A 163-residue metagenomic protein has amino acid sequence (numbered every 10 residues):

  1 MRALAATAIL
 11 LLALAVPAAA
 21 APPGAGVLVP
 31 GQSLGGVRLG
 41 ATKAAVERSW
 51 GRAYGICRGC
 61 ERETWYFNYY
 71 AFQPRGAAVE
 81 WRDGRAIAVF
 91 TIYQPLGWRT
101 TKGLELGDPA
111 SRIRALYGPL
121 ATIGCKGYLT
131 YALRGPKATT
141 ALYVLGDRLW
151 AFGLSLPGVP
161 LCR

Functional and structural regions predicted by a protein language model:
A6-A15: Bacterial N-terminal signal peptides
V16-A20: Sec/Tat signal peptide C-region and signal peptidase I cleavage site
A21-V27: Cleaved targeting-peptide boundary
P30-V37, G97-L104: Second-shell loop/turn segments in exported
A41-D83, Q94, E105-L154, P160-R163: A cross-family detector of function-defining hotspots
